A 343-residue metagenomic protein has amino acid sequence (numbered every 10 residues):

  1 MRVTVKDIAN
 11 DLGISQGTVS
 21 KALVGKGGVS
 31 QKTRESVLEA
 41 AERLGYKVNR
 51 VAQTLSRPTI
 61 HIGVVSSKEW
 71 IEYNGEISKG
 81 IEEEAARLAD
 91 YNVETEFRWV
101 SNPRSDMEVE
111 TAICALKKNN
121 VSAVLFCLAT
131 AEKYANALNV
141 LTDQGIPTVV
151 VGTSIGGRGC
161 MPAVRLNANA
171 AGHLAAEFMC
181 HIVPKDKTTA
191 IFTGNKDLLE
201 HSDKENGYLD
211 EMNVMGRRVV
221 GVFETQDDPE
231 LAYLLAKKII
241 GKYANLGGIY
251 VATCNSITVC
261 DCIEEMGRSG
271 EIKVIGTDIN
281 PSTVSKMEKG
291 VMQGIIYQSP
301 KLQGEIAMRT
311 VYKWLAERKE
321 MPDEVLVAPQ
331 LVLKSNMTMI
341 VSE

Functional and structural regions predicted by a protein language model:
M1-P58: N-terminal helix-turn-helix DNA-binding module of bacterial transcription factors
V48-T111: Amphipathic helical "hinge" segments at domain boundaries
G63, T188-F192, G247: Conserved beta-strand elements of the Class I
S67-E76, F97-M107, T130, V164-L174 (+5 more regions): Hinge/beta->alpha junction and helix N-cap segments in small-molecule ligand-binding domains
L116, A123-T142, V219-V284: Hydrophobic alpha-helical
T130-A170, N280-M292: Flexible loop/hinge segments that line or gate small-molecule binding clefts
H173-T188: A conserved helix-loop-strand patch within extracytoplasmic ligand-binding domains of the periplasmic binding
K196, M212, S299-E343: Hinge/cleft segment of the Venus flytrap/periplasmic-binding protein
